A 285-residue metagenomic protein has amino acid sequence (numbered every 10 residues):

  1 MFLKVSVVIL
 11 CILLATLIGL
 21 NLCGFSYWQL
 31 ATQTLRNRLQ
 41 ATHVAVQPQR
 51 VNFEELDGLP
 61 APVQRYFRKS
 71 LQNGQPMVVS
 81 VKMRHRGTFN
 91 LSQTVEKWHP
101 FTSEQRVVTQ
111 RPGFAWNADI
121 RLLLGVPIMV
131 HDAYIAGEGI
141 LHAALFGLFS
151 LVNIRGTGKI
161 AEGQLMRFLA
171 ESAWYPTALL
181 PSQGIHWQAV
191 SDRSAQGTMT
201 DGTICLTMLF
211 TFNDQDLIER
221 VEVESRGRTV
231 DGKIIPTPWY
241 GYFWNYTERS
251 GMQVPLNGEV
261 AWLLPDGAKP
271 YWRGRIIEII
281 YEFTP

Functional and structural regions predicted by a protein language model:
S6-C23: Hydrophobic membrane-insertion alpha-helices, especially the h-region of bacterial N-terminal signal peptides
N21-A31: Aromatic-capped interface at the extracytoplasmic side of an N-terminal signal-anchor transmembrane helix
A31-K82: N-terminal leader/targeting segments and the immediate start of mature chains
Q64-S150: N-terminal mature ectodomain segment of secretory-pathway/periplasmic proteins
F67, P100-Q105, A133-G137, L141-H142 (+6 more regions): Buried hydrophobic residues that stabilize the cores of well-folded domains
V78-R84, Q110-N117, I140, V190-T198 (+2 more regions): Short, hydrophobic/aromatic-rich segments at coil-to-beta transitions
H142-D201, I234: Flexible, processing/modification-adjacent segments and terminal tails in exported/periplasmic/extracellular proteins
G197-Y281: Gly/Pro-enriched, hydrophobic low-complexity segments that function as extracytoplasmic propeptides/linkers
